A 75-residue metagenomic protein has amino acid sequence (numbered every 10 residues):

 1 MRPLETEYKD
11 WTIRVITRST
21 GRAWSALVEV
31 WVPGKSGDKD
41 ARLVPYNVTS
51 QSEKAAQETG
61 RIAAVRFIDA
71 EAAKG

Functional and structural regions predicted by a protein language model:
M1-S36: N-terminal segment of the canonical double-stranded RNA-binding domain
D40-G75: Acidic, low-complexity intrinsically disordered segments
